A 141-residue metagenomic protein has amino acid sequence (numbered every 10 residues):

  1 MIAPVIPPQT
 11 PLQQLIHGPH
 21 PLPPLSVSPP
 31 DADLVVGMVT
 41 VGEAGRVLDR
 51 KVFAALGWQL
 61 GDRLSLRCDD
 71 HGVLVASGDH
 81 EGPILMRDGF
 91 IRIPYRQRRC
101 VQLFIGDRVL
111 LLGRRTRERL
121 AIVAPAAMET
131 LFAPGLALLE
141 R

Functional and structural regions predicted by a protein language model:
M1-E43, D69-D88, I105, L111-R141: Intrinsic disorder/low-complexity detector
V41-W58, L85-F104: Short beta-strand-centered segments at strand-helix junctions
F53-A54, D62-R67: Primarily hydrophobic membrane-targeting regions of prokaryotic envelope proteins
L60-G61, H80: A structural signal for the main folded, soluble domain(s) of proteins
G61-R63, G106-R108: Loop/turn positions that initiate beta-strands
